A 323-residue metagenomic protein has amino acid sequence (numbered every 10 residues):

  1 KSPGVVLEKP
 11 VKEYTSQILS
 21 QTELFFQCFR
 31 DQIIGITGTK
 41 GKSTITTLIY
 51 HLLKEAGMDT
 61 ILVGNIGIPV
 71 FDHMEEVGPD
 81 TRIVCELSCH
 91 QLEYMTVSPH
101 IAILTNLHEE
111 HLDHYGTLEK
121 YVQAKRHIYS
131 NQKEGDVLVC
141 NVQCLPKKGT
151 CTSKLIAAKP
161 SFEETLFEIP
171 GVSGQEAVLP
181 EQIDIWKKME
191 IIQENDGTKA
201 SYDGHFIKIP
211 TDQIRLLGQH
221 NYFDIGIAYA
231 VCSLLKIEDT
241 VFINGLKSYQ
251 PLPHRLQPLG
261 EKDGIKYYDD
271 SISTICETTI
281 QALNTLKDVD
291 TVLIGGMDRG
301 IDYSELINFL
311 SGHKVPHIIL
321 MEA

Functional and structural regions predicted by a protein language model:
K1-V142, P146-T152: Phosphate-binding loop of NTP-binding sites
V5-E8, I301-E305, A323: Short, glycine/polar-rich helix-capping loops at beta-to-alpha or helix-loop-helix junctions that flank or form
Q21, V63-N65, C140-N141, A158-S161 (+2 more regions): Conserved beta-strand termini and adjacent loop/short-helix elements that scaffold enzyme active sites in alpha/beta
P79-H114, K147-Q213, L252-P253, L259: Extended acidic/charged loop-beta regions that coordinate divalent cations and stabilize anionic phosphate/carboxylate
H127-I128, A200, K314-V315: Ligand-binding grooves and catalytic loops that recognize ribose/phosphate and carbohydrate rings, and esterified lipid
L138-V142, L293-I294, K314-A323: Short internal beta-strands
T211-P316: Nucleotide phosphate-binding/pyrophosphate-handling subdomain across enzymes that bind or process nucleotide phosphates
